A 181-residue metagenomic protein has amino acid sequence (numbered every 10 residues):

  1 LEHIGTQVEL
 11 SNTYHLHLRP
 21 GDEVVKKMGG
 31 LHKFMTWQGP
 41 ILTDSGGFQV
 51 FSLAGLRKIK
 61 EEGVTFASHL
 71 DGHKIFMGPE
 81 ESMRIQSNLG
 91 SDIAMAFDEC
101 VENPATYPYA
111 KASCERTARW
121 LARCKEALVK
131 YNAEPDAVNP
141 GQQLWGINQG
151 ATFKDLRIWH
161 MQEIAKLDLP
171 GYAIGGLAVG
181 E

Functional and structural regions predicted by a protein language model:
L1-A137: Non-catalytic, usually N-terminal nucleic-acid engagement modules in DNA/RNA processing proteins
A127, Y131-A133, N139, Q143-E181: Glycine-rich phosphate/ribose-binding loops and adjacent secondary-structure elements that form binding surfaces
